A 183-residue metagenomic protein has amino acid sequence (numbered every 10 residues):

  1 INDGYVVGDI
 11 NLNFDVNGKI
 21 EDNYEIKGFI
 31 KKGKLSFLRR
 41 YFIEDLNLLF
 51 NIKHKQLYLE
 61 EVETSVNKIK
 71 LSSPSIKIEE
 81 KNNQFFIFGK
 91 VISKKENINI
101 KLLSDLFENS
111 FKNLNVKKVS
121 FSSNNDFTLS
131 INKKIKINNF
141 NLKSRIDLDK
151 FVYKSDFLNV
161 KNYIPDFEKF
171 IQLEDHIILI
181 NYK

Functional and structural regions predicted by a protein language model:
I1-L12, N23-K34, F42-I43, N47-L49 (+2 more regions): Small-residue helix/turn framework positions
D15-V16: Long, charged low-complexity polyampholyte tracts that form or border extended alpha-helical/coiled-coil or disordered
K19-I20: Short loop/turn motifs that connect adjacent beta-strands in outer-membrane beta-barrel proteins
